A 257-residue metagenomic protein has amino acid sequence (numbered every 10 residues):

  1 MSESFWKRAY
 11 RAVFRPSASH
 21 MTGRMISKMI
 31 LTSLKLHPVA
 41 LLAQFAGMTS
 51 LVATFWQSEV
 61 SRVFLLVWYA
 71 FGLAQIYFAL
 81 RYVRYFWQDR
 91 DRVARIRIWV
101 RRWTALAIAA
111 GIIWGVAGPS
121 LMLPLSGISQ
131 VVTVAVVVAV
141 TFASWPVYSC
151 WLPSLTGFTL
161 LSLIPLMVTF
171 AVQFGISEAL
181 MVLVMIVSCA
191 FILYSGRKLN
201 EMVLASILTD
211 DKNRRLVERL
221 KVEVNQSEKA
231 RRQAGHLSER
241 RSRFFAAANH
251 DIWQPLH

Functional and structural regions predicted by a protein language model:
M1-M21: Short, charged cytosolic
F14-K28, F78-R90, A105-W114, Q130-T141: Hydrophobic, membrane-facing alpha-helical anchors
H20, T32-R90, F191: Hydrophobic alpha-helical transmembrane segments of multi-pass membrane proteins
V83-D91, Y148-T156, S177-M185, N200-T209: A cytosolic-side transmembrane-helix exit/cap motif
R92-A105: Juxtamembrane helix-capping/reentrant segments at transmembrane boundaries
W103-Y194: Hydrophobic transmembrane alpha-helices
V187-E228: Juxtamembrane or sensor-core-proximal signal-transducing alpha helices that couple sensory domains to cytosolic
N225-H257: Primarily the dimerization/phosphotransfer
